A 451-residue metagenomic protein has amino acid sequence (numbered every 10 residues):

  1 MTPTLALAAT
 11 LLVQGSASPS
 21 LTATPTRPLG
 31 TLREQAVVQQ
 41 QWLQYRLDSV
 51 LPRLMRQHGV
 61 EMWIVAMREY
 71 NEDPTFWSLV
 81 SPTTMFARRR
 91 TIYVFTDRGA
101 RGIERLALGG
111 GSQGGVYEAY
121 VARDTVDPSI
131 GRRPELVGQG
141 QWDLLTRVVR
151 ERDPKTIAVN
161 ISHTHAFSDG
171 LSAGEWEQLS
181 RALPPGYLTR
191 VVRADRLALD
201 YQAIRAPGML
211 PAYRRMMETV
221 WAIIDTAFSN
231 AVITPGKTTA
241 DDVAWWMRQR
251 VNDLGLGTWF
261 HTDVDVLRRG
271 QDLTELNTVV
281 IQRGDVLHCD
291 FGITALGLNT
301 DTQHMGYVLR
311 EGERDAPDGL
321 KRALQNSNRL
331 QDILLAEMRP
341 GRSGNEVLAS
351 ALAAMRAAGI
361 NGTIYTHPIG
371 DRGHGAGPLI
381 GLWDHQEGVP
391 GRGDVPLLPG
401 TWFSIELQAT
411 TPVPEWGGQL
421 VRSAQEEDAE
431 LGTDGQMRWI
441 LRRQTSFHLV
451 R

Functional and structural regions predicted by a protein language model:
T2-Q14: Bacterial N-terminal signal peptides
G15-R451: Active-site neighborhoods and metal-handling regions in enzymes and metal-associated proteins
